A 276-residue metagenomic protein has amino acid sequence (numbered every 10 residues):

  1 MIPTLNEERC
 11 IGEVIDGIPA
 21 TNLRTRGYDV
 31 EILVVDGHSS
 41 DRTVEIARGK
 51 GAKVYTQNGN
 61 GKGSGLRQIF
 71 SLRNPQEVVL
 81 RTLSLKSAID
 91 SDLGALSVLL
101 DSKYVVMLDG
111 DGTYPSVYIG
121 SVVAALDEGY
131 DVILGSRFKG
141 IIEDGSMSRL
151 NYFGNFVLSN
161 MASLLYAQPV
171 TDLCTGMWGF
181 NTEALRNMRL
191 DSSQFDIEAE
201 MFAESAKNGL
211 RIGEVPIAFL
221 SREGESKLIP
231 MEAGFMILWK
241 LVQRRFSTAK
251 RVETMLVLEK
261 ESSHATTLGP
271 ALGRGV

Functional and structural regions predicted by a protein language model:
M1-I2, I11, I18, V30-V35: Hydrophobic targeting segments
E7-C10, S39, K62, P115: Donor nucleotide-sugar binding loop of glycosyltransferases
E7-L23: Short, well-formed alpha-helical segments that are part of the catalytic scaffolds of diverse glycosyltransferases
D36-V44: A conserved acidic beta->alpha catalytic loop
G37, M107-G110: Active-site acidic Asp-centered loop
G49-G51: Short, structured coil segments at secondary-structure junctions
Q57-E77, L85-M107, P115-F195, R222-E232 (+1 more regions): Acceptor/aglycone-binding surface of glycosyltransferases and processive sugar-polymer synthases
A95-L96, L165-Q168, L190-V276: Hydrophobic helical membrane-anchoring modules
